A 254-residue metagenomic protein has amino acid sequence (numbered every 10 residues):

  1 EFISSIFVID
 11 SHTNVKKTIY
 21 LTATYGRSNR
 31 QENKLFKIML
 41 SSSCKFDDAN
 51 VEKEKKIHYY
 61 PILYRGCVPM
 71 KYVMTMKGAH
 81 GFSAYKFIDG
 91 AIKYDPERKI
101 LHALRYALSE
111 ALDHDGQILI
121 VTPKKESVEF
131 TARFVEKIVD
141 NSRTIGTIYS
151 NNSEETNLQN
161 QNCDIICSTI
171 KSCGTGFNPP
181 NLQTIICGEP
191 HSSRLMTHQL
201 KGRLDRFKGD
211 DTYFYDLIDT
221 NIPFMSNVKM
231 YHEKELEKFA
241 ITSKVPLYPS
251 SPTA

Functional and structural regions predicted by a protein language model:
E1-V8, S168-G176: Conserved RecA-like ASCE ATPase "motif II neighborhood" in helicase/translocase motors
E1-Y59: Post-DEXD/H (motif II) to motif III coupling segment of the RecA-like Helicase ATP-binding lobe
L21-Y25, P123-K124, S168-K171: A short beta-strand-to-loop transition that corresponds to the Sensor-1 phosphate-sensing loop of AAA+ P-loop ATPases
K45-I118: Conserved interdomain linker/interface between the two RecA-like ATPase lobes of SF2 helicase motors
E129-R133, D140-C173: Conserved helicase ATPase core of P-loop NTP-dependent helicases/translocases
F177-P190, Y213-D216: A short beta-strand element within the Helicase C-terminal
S192-D211: Conserved SF2 helicase motif VI
Y213-A254: Non-catalytic, charged low-complexity extensions flanking SF2 helicase motor domains
